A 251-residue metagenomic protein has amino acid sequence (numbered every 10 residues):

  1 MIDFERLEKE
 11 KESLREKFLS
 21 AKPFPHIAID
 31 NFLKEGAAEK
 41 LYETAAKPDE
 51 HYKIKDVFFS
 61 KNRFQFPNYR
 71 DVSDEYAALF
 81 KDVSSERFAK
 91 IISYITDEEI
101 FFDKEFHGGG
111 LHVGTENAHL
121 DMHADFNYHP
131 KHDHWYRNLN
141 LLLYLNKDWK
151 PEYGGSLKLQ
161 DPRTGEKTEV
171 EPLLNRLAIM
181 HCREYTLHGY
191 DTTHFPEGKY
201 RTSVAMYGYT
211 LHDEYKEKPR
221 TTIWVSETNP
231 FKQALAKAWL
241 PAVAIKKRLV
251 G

Functional and structural regions predicted by a protein language model:
R6, R15-I95: Non-heme Fe(II)/2-oxoglutarate
K11-E12: ER/Golgi luminal nucleotide-sugar-dependent glycosyltransferases, focusing on the catalytic module
I27, S73-D82, D125-P130, T164-E166 (+1 more regions): Active-site rim elements
E35, T44-P48, E98, D148 (+2 more regions): Phosphate/oxyanion-binding loops and surfaces in catalytic or ligand/nucleic-acid-binding neighborhoods
E43-A46, F80-Y136, P162: Non-heme Fe(II) oxygenase catalytic core, chiefly the N-lobe of the double-stranded beta-helix
K53, V57-F66, Y94-I95, I100-F101 (+6 more regions): A structural signal for the main folded, soluble domain(s) of proteins
H129-R137, K147-G251: Catalytic core of Fe(II)/2-oxoglutarate
N140-L142: Eukaryotic charged/polar low-complexity linker/IDR segments
